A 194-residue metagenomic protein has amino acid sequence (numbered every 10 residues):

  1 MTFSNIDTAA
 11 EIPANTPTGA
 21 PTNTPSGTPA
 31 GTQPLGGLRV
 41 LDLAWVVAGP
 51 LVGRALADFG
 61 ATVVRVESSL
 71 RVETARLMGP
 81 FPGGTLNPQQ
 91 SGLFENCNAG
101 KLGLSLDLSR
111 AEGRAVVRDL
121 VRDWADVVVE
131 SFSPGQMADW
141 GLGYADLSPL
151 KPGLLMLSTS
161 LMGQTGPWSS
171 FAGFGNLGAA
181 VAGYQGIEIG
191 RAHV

Functional and structural regions predicted by a protein language model:
M1-R191: N-terminal helix-loop segment corresponding to the beta1-alpha1 unit of nucleotide/adenylate-binding folds
V194: Calmodulin-binding IQ motif helices
